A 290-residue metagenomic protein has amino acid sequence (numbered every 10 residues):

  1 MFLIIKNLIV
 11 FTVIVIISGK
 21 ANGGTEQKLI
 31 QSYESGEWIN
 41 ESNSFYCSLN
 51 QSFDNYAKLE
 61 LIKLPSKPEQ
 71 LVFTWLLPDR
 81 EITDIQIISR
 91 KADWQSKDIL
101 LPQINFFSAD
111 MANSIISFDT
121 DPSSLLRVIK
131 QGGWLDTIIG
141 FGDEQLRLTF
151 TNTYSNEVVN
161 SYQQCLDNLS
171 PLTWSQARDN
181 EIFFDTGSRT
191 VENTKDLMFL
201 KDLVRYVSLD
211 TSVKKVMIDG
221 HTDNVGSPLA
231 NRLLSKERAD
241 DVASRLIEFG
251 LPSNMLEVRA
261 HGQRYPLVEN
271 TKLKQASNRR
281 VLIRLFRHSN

Functional and structural regions predicted by a protein language model:
M1-I9: Bacterial N-terminal signal peptides that target proteins for export
T12-N22: Hydrophobic h-region of N-terminal signal peptides that target proteins for export in Gram-negative bacteria
A21-T173: N-terminal targeting leaders that direct proteins to extracytoplasmic destinations
N113-I115, D185-N193, P228-R232: Second-shell loop/turn segments in exported
S124, K195-D202, E237, D241: Extracytoplasmic/secreted proteins, especially bacterial periplasmic and envelope-associated proteins
G133-K214, H288-N290: Periplasmic peptidoglycan-binding/tethering modules of Gram-negative envelope proteins
T222-N290: Periplasmic OmpA-like peptidoglycan-binding domain that tethers envelope proteins to the cell wall
